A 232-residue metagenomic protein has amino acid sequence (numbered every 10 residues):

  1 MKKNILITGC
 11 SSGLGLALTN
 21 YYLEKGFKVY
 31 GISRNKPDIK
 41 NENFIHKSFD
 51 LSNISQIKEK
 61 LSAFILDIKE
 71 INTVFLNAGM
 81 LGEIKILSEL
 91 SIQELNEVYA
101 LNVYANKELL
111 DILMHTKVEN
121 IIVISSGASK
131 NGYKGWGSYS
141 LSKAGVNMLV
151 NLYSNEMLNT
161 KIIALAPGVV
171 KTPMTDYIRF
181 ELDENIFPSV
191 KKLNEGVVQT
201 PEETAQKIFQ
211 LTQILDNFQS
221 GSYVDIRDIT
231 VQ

Functional and structural regions predicted by a protein language model:
T8, I71-G79, N102, V123 (+1 more regions): Rossmann-fold scaffold of SDR-type NAD(P)-dependent oxidoreductases
S11, G15, T19: N-terminal Rossmann NAD(P)H-binding glycine-rich loop of SDR-like oxidoreductase domains
E42-S55: Rossmann-fold cofactor-recognition segment
G79-E94, G135-S138: Conserved mid-core segment of classical short-chain dehydrogenase/reductases
S88-K107, V146: Catalytic Tyr-X3-Lys loop
V103-L110, N120, K130, V146 (+1 more regions): Conserved internal alpha-helix within the Rossmann fold of NAD(P)-dependent oxidoreductases
N120-G145, V150-L158, A166-V170: Catalytic loop of short-chain dehydrogenase/reductase
A164, D183-Q232: C-terminal helical subdomain
